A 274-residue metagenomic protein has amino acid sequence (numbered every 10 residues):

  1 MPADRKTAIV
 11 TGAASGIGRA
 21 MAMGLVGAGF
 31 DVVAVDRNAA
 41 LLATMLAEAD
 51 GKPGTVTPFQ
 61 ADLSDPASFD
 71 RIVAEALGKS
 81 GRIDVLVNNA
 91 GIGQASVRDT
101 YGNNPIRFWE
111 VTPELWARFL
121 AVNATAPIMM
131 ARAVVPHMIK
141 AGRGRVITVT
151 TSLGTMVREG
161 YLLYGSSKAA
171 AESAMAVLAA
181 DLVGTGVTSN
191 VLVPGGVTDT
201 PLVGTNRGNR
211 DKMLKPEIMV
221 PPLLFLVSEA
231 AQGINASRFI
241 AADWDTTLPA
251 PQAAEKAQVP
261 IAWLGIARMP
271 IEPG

Functional and structural regions predicted by a protein language model:
P2-V33: Canonical Rossmann dinucleotide-binding motif of NAD(H)/NADP(H)-dependent dehydrogenases/reductases, specifically
A28-T44: Conserved glycine-rich Rossmann-like NAD(P)H-binding loop of the short-chain dehydrogenase/reductase
A39-A40, Q60-I72, P113: The beta1-alpha1 cofactor-binding region of Rossmann-like NAD(H)/NADP(H)-dependent oxidoreductases
D70, G93-A117, K140, G160-L163: Conserved mid-core segment of classical short-chain dehydrogenase/reductases
R107-L115, R145-A170, M175-A176, A180-G184 (+1 more regions): Catalytic loop of short-chain dehydrogenase/reductase
A131-R132, A176: A short, exposed helix-loop element centered on a Lys and neighboring polar residues
G184, V191-L192, G208-G274: C-terminal helical subdomain
